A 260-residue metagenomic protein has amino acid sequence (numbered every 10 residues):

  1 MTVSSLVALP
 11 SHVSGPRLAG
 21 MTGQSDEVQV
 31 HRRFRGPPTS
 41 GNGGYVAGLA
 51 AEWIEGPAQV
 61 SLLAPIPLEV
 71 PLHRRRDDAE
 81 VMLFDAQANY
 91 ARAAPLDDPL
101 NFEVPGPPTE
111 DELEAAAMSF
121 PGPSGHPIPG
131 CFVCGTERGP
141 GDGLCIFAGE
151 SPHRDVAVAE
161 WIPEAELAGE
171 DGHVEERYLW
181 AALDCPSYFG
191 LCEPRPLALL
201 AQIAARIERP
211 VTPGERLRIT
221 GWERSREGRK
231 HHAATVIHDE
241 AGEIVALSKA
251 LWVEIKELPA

Functional and structural regions predicted by a protein language model:
M1-E27, D78-D171: Non-catalytic linker/capping segments at the edges of enzyme domains
G23-E27, P57, R154-V158, Q202 (+2 more regions): Intrinsic-disorder/low-complexity, polar/charged segments enriched in Ser/Thr/Lys/Arg/Asp/Glu/Gln
R32-G36, L167-G169: Short hinge/gating elements
F34-P38, V46-A79, W180, D184-I219 (+1 more regions): Hydrophobic beta-strand-centered segment that forms part of the acyl-chain substrate-binding groove
Q59, E80-F84, H232-V236: Residue-level detector of beta-strand face positions
D142-E208: A mid-sequence, solvent-exposed acidic-amphipathic segment
A205-A260: Accessory, usually C-terminal, subdomains that scaffold auxiliary metal cofactors
